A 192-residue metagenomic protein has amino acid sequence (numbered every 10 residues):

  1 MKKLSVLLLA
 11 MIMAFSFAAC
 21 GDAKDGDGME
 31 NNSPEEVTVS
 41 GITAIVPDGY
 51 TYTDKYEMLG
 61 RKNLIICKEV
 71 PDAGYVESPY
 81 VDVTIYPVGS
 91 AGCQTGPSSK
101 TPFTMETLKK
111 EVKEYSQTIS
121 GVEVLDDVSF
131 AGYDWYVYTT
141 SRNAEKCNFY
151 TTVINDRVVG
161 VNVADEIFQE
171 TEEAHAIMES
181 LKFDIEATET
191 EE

Functional and structural regions predicted by a protein language model:
K2-A10: Sec-dependent signal peptide recognition, specifically the positively charged N-region followed immediately by
F15-A19: C-terminal motif of bacterial Sec signal peptides marking the signal peptidase cleavage site
G21-A23: Bacterial signal peptide processing site
D25-N31, E186-E192: Low-complexity, Pro/Thr/Ser/Glu-rich flexible segments characteristic of extracytoplasmic/periplasmic regions
E30-E36, K62-I65, S129-T139: Short, hydrophobic/aromatic-rich segments at coil-to-beta transitions
I45-P97: Secretory pathway targeting signatures of secreted, lumenal, and periplasmic proteins
Y56, F103-I154: Signature of long, low-cysteine stretches enriched in small and polar/charged residues
F130-E189: Short, well-structured beta-strand
